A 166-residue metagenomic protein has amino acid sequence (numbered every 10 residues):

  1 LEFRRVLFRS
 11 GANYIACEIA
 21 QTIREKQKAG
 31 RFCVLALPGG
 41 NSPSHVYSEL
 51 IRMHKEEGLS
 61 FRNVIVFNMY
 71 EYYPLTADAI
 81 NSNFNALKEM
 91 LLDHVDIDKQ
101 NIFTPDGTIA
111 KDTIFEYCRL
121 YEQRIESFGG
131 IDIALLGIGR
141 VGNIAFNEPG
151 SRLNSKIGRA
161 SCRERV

Functional and structural regions predicted by a protein language model:
L1, L59-I133: Ligand-binding beta-strand-loop-alpha-helix segment within the catalytic cores of soluble metabolic enzymes
E2-L7, E164-V166: Short, small-residue-biased leader/transition segments that mark boundaries at the very start of proteins
F8-K26, R119: Helix-loop module immediately N-terminal to the HCX5R catalytic loop in PTP-like cysteine phosphatase domains
K26-R31, E126-G130: Glycine-rich phosphate-binding loop signature in dinucleotide/nucleotide-binding domains
L37-S42, L136-R140: Glycine-rich beta-strand-to-loop/alpha-helix junction loops that act as flexible
A145-R165: Class I SAM-dependent methyltransferase SAM-binding "motif I" and its flanking Rossmann-like core
